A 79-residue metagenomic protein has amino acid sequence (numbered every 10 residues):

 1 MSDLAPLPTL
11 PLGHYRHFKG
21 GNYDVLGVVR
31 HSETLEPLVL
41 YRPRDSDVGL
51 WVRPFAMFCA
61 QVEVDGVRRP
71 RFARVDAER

Functional and structural regions predicted by a protein language model:
M1-R79: Mixed-charge, low-complexity intrinsically disordered regions
